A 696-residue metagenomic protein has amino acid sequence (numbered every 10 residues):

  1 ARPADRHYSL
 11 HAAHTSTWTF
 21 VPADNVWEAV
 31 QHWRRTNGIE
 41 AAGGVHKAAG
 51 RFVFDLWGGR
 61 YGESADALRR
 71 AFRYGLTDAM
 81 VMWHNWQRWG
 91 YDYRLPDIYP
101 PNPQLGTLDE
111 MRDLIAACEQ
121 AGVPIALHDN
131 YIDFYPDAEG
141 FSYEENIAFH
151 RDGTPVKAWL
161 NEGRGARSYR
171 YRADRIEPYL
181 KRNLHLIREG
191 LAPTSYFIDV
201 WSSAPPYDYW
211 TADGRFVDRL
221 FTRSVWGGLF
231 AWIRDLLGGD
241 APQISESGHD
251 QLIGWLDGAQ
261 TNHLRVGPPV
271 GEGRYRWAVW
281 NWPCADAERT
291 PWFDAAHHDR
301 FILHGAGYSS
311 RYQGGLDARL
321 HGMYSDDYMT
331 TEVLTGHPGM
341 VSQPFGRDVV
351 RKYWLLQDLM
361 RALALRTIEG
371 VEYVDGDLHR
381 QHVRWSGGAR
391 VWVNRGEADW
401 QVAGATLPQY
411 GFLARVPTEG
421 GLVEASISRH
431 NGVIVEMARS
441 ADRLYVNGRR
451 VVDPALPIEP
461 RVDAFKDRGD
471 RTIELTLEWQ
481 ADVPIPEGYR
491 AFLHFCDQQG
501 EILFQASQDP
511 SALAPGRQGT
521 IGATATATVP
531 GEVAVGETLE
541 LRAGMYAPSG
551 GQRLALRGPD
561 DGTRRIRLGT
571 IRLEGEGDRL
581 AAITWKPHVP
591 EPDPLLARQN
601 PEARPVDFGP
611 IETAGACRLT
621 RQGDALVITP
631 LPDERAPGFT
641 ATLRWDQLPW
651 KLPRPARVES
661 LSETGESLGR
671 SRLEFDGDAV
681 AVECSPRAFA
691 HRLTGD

Functional and structural regions predicted by a protein language model:
A1-F20, F52-G62, R151-T154, W159 (+3 more regions): Active-site-proximal substrate-binding groove within the catalytic cores of carbohydrate-active enzymes
G38-Y179, E189-S195, S203-T211: Aromatic-lined carbohydrate-binding/catalytic grooves of carbohydrate-active enzymes
E397, Q480-P486, Q498, D633 (+2 more regions): Short solvent-exposed strand-capping/beta-turn motif centered on an Asx-Ser/Thr pair
L422-S426, Q499-G516, E659-D678: Solvent-exposed beta-strand/loop surfaces of large extracellular or lumenal domains
P454-E602: Extracellular/lumen-exposed scaffold segments
R490-G500, L643-Q647, P655-E663: Extended low-complexity, serine/threonine- and proline-enriched intrinsically disordered segments
E537-M545, V658, F689-D696: Short, aromatic- and glycine-rich surface loops/edge beta-strands on solvent-exposed regions
G669-D696: Proteolytic cleavage junctions
